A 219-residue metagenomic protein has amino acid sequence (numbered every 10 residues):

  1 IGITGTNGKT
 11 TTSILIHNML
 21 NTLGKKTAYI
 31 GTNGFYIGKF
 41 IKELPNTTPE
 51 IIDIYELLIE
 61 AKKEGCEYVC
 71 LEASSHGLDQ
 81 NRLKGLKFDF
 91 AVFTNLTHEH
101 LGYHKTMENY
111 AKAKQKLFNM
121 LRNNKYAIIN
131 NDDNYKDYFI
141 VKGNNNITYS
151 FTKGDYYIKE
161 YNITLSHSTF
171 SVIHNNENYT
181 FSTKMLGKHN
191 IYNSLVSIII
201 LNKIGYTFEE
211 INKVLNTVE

Functional and structural regions predicted by a protein language model:
I1-N131, Y135-N144, H174-E177, L195-I204: Phosphate-binding loop of NTP-binding sites
H104-A111, Q115, N144-E219: Adenine nucleotide phosphate-binding catalytic loops in nucleotide-utilizing enzymes
